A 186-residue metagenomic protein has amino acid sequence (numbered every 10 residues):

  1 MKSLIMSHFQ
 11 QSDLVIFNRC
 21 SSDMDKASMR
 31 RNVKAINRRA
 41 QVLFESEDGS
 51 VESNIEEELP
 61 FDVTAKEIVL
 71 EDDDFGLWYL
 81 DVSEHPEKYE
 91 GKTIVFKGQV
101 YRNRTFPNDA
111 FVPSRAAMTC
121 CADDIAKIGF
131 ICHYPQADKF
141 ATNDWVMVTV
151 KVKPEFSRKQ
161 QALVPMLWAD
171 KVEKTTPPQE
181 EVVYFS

Functional and structural regions predicted by a protein language model:
M1-S186: OB-fold and OB-like single-stranded nucleic-acid-recognition modules and their adjacent interaction interfaces
